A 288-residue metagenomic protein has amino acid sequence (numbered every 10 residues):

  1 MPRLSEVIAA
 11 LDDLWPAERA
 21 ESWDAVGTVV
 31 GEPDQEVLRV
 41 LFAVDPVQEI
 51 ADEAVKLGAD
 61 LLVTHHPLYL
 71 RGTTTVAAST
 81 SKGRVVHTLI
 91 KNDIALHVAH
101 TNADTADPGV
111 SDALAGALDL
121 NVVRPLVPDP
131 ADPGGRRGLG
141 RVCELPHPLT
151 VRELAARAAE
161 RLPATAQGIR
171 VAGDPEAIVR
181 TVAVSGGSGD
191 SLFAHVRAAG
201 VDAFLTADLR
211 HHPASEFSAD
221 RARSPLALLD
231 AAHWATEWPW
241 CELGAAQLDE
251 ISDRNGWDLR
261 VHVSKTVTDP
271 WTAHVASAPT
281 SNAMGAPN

Functional and structural regions predicted by a protein language model:
M1-N288: Hydrophobic structural segments
